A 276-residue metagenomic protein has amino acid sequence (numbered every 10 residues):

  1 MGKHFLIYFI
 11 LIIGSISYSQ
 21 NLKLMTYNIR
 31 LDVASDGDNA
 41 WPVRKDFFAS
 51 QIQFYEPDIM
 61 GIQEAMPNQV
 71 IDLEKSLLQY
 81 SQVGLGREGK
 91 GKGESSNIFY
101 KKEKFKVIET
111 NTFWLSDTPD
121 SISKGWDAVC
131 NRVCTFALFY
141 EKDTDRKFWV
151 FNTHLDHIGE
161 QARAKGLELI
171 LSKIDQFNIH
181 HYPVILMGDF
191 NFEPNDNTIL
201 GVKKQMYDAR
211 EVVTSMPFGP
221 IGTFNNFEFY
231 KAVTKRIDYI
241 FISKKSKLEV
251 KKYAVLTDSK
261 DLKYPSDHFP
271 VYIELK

Functional and structural regions predicted by a protein language model:
G2, L6, I16-S76, R87-E94 (+2 more regions): N-terminal, active-site-proximal structural segment of metallo-dependent hydrolase catalytic domains
N21-V33, E109-F113, K147-L155, H268: Active-site-proximal beta-strand elements of phosphoester/diester hydrolases
T26-D46, L115-V129, D156, F229-K231: Acidic/histidine-rich helix-loop elements that form or flank divalent-metal/phosphate-binding sites at the catalytic
R30, M66, H154-D156, F190-N191 (+1 more regions): Catalytic metal-binding/acid-base residues of hydrolase active sites
I59-W149, K252-V255: Structured beta-strand-rich core segments of catalytic domains in phosphoester-bond hydrolases
M60-Q63, G84-L85, I185-D189, D208-E211: Active-site neighborhood of phospho(di)ester-bond hydrolases with catalytic His/Asp-centered motifs
V133-F151, Q161-F190, I199-L200: His/acidic metal-ligating clusters that form di-metal
Q161, D175-V184, F192-K276: Metal-dependent phosphoester-hydrolase catalytic domains
